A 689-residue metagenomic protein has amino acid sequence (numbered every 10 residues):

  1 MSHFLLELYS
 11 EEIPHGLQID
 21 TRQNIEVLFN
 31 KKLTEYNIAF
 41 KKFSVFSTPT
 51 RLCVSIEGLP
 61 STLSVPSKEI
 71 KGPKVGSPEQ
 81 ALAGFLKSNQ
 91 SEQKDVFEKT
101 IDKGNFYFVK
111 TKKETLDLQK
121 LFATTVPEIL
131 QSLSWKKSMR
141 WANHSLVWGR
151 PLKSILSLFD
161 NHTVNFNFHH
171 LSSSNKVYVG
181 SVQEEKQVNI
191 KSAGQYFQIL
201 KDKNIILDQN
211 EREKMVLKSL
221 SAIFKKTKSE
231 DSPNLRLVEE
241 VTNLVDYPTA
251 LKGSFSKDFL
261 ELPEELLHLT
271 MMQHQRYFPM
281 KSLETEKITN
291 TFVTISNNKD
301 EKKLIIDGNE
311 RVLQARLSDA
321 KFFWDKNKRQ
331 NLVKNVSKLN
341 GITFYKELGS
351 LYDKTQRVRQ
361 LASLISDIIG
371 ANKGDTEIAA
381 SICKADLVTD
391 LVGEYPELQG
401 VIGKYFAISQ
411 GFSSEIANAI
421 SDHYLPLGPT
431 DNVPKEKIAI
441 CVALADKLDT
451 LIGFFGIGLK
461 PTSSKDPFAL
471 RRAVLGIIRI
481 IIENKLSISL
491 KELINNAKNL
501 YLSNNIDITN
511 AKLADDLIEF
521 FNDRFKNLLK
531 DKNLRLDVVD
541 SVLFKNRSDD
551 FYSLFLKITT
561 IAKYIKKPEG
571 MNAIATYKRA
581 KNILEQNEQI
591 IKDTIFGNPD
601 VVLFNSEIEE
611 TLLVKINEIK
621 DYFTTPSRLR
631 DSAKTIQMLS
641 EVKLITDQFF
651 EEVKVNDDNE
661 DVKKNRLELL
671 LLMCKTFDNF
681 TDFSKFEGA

Functional and structural regions predicted by a protein language model:
M1-A689: Amphipathic alpha-helical "coupling" segments that flank catalytic cores
